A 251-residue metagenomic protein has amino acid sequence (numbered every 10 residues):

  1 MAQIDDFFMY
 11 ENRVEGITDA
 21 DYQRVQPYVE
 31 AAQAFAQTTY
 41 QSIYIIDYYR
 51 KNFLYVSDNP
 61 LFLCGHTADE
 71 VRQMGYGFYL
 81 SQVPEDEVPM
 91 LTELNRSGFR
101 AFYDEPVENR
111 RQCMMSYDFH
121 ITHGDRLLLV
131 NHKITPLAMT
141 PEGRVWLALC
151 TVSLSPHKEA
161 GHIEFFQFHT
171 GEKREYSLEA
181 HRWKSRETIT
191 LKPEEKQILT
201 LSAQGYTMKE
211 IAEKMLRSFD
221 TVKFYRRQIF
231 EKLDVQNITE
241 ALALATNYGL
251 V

Functional and structural regions predicted by a protein language model:
M1, F230-V251: Basic, Lys/Arg-enriched C-terminal extension of HTH/homeodomain DNA-binding domains
M1-Q23, L178, F224: Non-catalytic regulatory/interaction regions at protein termini and inter-domain linkers
D21-Y76, T170-L178: PAS-family sensory domain signal
I46-D69, M74-G161: Sensory/regulatory domains in signal-transduction proteins
G171-K196: Regulatory hinge/linker segments at domain boundaries that couple sensory/effector modules to output domains
E195-S202, A241: Short alpha-helical "packing" element that flanks the helix-turn-helix/winged-helix DNA-binding module
S202-Y206, A245: Short helix-to-turn junction characteristic of helix-turn-helix DNA-binding domains, especially the helix
G205-E240: Recognition helix of helix-turn-helix DNA-binding domains
